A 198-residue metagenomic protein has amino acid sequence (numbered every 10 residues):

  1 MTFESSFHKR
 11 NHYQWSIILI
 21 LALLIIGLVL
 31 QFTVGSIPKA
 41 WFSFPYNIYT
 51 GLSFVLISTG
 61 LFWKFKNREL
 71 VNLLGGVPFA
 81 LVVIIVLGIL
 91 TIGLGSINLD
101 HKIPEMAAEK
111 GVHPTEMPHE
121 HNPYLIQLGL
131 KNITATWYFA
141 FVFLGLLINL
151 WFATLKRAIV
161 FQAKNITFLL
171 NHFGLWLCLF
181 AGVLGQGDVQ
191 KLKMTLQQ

Functional and structural regions predicted by a protein language model:
M1-Q198: Solvent-exposed, non-transmembrane regions of integral membrane proteins
